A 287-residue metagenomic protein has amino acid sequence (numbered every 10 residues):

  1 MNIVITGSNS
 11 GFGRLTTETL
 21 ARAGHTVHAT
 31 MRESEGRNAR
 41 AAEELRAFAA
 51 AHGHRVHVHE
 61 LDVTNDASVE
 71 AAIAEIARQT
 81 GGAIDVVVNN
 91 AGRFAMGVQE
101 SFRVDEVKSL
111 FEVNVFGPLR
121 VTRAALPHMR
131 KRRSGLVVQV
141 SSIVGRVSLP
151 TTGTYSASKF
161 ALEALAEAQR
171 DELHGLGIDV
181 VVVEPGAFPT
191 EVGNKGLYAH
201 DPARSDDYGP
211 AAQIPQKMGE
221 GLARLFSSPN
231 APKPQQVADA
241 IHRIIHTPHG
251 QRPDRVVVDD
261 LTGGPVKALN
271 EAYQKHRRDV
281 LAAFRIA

Functional and structural regions predicted by a protein language model:
N9-S10: Conserved glycine-rich cofactor-binding loop
E60-A71, V104: The beta1-alpha1 cofactor-binding region of Rossmann-like NAD(H)/NADP(H)-dependent oxidoreductases
N90-A95: Conserved NAD(P)H cofactor-binding loop of Rossmann-fold oxidoreductase domains
V98-Q99, E106-K108: Substrate-binding pocket helix/loop in short-chain dehydrogenase/reductase
T122, S158: Active-site helix of classical SDR
S142: Residue(s) in the substrate-gating loop at a strand-loop-helix junction that position the organic substrate next
E172-R252: SDR active-site lid
